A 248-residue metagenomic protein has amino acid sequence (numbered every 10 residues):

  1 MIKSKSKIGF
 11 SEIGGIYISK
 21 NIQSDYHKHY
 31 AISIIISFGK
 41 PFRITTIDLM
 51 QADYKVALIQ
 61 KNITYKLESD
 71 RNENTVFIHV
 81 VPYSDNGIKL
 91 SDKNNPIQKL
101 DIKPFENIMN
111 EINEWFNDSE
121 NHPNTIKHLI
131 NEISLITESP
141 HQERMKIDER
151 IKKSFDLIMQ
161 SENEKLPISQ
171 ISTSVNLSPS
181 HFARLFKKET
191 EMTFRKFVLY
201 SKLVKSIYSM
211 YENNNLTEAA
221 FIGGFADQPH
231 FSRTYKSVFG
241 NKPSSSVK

Functional and structural regions predicted by a protein language model:
I2-N95: N-terminal regulatory/effector-sensing and dimerization cores that precede helix-turn-helix DNA-binding domains
D92-F116: Aromatic/histidine-rich interaction motifs
N113-E164, I168-V175, K188-K196, Y200: Short, Lys/Arg-enriched, Trp-marked, Pro/Gly-tolerant hinge/linker segments that flank
Q160, K165-S169, K188-Q228, S232 (+1 more regions): Terminal helix-turn-helix DNA-binding modules in bacterial transcription factors
S178, T193, A226, N241-K242: Short coil/turn motifs that cap or connect alpha-helices
F239-K248: Short, basic/aromatic-enriched C-terminal tail that caps enzymatic domains
